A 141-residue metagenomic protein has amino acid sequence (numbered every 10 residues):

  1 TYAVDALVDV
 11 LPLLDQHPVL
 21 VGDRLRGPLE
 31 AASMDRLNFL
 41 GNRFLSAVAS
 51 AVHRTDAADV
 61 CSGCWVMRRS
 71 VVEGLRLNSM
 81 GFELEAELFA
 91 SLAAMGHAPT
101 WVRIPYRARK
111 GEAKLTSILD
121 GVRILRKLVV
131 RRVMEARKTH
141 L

Functional and structural regions predicted by a protein language model:
Y2, L84-S91: Short active-site alpha-helical segment characteristic of glycosyltransferases and processive polysaccharide synthases
V4-F82, A108-L119, I124-L125: Acceptor/aglycone-binding surface of glycosyltransferases and processive sugar-polymer synthases
V10, L88, L128: Aromatic/hydrophobic pocket-lining residues that form π-stacking "cages" and hydrophobic walls in ligand
G22, D59-V60, W101, R137-L141: Short, hydrophobic secondary-structure boundary micro-motifs
T55-D56, L77-M80, F89-R107: Catalytic donor-sugar/metal-binding loop of nucleotide-sugar-dependent glycosyltransferases
S91-A93, S117-L119, M134-E135: Short, charged/polar low-complexity linear motifs in solvent-exposed/disordered segments
I124-L141: C-terminal, non-catalytic tails of nucleotide-sugar-dependent glycosyltransferases
